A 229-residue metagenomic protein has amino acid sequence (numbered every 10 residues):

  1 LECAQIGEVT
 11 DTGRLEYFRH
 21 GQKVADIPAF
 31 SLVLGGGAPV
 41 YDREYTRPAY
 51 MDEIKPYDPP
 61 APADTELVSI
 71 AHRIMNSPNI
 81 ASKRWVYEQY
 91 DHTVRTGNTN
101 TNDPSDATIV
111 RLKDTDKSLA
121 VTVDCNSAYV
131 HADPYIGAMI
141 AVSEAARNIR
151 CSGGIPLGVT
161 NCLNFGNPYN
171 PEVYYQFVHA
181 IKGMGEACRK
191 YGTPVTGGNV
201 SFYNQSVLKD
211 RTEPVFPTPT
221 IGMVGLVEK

Functional and structural regions predicted by a protein language model:
L1-K229: Glycine/proline-enriched, intrinsically flexible loops and inter-domain linkers
